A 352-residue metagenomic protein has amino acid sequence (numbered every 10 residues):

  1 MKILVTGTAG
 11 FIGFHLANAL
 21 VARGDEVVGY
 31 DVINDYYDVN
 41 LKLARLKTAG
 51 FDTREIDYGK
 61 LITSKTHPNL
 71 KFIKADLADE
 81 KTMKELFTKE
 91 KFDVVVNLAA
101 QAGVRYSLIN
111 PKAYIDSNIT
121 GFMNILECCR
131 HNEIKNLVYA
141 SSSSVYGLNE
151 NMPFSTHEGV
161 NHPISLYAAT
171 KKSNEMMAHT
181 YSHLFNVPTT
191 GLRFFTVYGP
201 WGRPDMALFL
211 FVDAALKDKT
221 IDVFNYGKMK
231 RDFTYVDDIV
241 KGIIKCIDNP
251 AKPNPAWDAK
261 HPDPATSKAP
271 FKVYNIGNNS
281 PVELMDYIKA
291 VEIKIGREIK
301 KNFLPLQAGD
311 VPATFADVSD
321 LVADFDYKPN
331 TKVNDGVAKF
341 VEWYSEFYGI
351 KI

Functional and structural regions predicted by a protein language model:
M1-V197, F347: N-terminal Rossmann-like NAD(P)+-binding domain of SDR-like oxidoreductases, especially those catalyzing
N18-A22, A215-I352: C-terminal substrate-binding subdomain of Rossmann-fold SDR/epimerase-dehydratase oxidoreductases
V32, V39-L43, E150-M152, G202-D205 (+3 more regions): Short aromatic-enriched loop/helix-cap "lid" or pocket-rim segments at secondary-structure transitions that line
A78, A102, G202, V282-E283 (+1 more regions): Short alpha-helical
K84, T88, L126, H179 (+4 more regions): Solvent-exposed, non-membrane alpha-helical residues enriched in polar/charged side chains
S173, M177, Y181, F211 (+2 more regions): Hydrophobic alpha-helix immediately C-terminal to the catalytic Tyr-X-X-X-Lys motif of short-chain
